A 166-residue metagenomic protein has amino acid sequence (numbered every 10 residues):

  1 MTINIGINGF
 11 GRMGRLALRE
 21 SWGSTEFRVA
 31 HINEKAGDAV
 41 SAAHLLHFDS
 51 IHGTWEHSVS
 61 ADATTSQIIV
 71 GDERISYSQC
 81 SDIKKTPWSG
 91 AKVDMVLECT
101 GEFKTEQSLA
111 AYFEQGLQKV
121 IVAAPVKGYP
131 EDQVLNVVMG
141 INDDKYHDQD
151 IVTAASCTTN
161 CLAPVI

Functional and structural regions predicted by a protein language model:
M1-I166: N-terminal Rossmann-like NAD(P) cofactor-binding subdomain of oxidoreductases, focused on the glycine-rich
